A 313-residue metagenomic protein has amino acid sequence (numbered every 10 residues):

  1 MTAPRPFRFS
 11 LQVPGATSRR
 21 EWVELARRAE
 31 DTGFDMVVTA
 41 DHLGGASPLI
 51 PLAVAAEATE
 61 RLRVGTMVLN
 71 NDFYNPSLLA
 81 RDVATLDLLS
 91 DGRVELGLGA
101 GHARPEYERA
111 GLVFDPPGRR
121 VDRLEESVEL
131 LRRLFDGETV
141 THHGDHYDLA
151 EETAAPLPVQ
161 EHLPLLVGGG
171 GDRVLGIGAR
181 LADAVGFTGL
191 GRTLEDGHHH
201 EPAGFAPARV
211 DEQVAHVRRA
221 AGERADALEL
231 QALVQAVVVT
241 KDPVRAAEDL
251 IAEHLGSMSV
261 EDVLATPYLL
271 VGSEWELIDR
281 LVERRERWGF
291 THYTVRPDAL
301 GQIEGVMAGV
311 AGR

Functional and structural regions predicted by a protein language model:
M1-R313: Active-site-adjacent structural elements that line small-molecule/cofactor binding pockets in enzymes
